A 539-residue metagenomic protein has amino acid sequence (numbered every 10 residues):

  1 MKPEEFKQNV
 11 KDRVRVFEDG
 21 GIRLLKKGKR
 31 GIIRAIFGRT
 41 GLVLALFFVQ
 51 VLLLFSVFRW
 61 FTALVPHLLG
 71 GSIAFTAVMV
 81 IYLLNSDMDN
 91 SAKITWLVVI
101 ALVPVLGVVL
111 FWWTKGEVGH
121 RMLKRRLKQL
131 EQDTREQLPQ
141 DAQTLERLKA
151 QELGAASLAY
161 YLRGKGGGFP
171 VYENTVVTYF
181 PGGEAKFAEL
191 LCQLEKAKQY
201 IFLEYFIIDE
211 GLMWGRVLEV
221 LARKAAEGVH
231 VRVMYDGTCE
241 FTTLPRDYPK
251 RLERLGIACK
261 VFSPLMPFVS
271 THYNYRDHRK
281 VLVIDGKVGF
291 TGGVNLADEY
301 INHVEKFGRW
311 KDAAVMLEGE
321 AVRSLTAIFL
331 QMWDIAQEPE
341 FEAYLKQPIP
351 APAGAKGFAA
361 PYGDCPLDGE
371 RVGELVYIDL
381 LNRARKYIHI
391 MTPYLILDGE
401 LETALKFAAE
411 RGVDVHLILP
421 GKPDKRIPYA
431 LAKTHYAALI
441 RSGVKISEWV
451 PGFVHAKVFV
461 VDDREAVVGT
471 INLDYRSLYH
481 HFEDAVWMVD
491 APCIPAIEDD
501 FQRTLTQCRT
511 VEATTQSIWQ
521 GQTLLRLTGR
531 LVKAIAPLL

Functional and structural regions predicted by a protein language model:
M1-L375, D379, R383, P423 (+6 more regions): N-terminal localization/anchoring segments of enzymes in phospholipid and broader phosphate metabolism
F206, P393-Y394, P428: Glycine- and other small-residue-rich loops at beta-strand/loop junctions that grip anionic moieties
M391-T392, W449, V468-G469: Thr-Gly-centered strand-to-loop micro-motif
Y394-H416, P420, K425: Helical hairpin unit composed of two closely spaced alpha helices linked by a short loop
T403, Y429-K433: Short glycine/threonine-rich loop-to-helix capping motif typified by GTGT followed within a few residues by an Asp-Pro
K445: Surface segments flanking catalytic/ligand-binding clefts of nucleic-acid enzymes
K457: Catalytic-core elements of nucleic-acid end-processing and repair enzymes
